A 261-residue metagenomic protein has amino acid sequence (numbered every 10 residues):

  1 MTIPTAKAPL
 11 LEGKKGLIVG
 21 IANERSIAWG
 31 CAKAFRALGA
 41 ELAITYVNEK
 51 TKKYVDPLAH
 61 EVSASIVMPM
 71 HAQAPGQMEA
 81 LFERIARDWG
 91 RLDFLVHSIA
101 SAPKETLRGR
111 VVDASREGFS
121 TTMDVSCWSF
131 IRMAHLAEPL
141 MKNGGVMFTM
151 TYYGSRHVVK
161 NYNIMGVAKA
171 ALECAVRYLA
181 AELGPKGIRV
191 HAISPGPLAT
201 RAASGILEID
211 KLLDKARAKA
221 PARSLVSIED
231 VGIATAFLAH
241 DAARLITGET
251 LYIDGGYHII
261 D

Functional and structural regions predicted by a protein language model:
P4, T247-D261: Short C-terminal tail/terminal secondary-structure segment of NAD(P)H-dependent dehydrogenase/reductase domains
A8-I44: Canonical Rossmann dinucleotide-binding motif of NAD(H)/NADP(H)-dependent dehydrogenases/reductases, specifically
G20-W29, K33, A100-H135, P139 (+4 more regions): Catalytic loop of short-chain dehydrogenase/reductase
D56, P185, P197-A220, I260-D261: A glycine/serine/threonine-rich, flexible loop-to-helix segment that serves as the NAD(P) cofactor-binding "lid"
A59, M68-E79, E83-D88, H97-S120 (+3 more regions): Conserved mid-core segment of classical short-chain dehydrogenase/reductases
G184, R189, I246-G248: Short, small/polar-rich loop/turn modules that mediate ligand/substrate recognition or access, typified
R189-A199, A239-A242, Y252-D254: Conserved SDR Rossmann-fold cofactor-binding beta-strand/turn motif
A220-V231, A242: A conserved structural motif in NAD(P)-dependent oxidoreductases
